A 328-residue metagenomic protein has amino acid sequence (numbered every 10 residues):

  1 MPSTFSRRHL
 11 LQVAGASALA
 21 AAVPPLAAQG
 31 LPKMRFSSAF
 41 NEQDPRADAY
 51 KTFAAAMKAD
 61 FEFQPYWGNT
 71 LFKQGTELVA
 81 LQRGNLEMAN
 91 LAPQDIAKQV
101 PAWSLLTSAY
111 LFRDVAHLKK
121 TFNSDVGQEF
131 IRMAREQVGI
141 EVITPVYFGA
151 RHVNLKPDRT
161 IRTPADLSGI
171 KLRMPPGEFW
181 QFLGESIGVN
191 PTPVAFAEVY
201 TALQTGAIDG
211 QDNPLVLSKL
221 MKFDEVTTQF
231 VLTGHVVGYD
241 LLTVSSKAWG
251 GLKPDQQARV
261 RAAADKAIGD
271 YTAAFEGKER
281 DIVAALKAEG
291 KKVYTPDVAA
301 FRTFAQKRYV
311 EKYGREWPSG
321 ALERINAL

Functional and structural regions predicted by a protein language model:
P2-F5, H9-A21, A28-L118, V126 (+1 more regions): N-terminal secretory/targeting leader peptides
F130-I131: Short, compositionally biased "basic patch" segments
